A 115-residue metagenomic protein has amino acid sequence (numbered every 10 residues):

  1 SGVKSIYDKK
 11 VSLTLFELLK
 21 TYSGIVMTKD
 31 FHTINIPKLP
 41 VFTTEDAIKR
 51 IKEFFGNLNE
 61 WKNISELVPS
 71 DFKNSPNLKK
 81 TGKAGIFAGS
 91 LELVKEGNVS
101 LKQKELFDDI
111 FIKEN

Functional and structural regions predicted by a protein language model:
S1-N115: Long, charge-dense, low-complexity tracts
